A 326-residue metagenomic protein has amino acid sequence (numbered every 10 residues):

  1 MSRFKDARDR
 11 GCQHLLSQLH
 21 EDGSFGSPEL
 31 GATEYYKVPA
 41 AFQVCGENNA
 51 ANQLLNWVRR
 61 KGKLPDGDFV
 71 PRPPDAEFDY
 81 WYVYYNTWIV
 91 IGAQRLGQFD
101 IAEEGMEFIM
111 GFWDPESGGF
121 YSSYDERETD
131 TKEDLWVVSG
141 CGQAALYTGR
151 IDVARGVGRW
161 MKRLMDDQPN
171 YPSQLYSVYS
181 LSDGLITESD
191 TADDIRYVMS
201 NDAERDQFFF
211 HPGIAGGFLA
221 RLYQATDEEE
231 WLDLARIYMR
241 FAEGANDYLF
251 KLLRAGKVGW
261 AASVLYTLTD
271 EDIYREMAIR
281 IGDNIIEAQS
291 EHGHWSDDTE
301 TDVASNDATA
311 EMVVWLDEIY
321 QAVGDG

Functional and structural regions predicted by a protein language model:
R3-G23, E47-D68, Q98-Y121, I151-L175 (+4 more regions): Long, well-ordered core segments of solenoidal/helical folds
Q18-D22, S122-S123, T191-D202, S296: Short glycine/proline-rich turn/loop motifs
F25-S27: Helix-loop segments that flank and shape redox-cofactor active sites
E29-V44, A51-L54, F78-R95, D130-Y147 (+3 more regions): Well-ordered alpha-helical segments within folded domains of soluble proteins
G62-W81: Structural motif corresponding to the early beta-alpha repeats
V70-A76, S122-R127, D298-T301: Short linear capping/connector segments at secondary-structure termini
E128-Q224, E228: Solenoidal tandem-repeat scaffolds enriched in leucines and small polar residues
L232-G326: C-terminal or late-domain output modules
